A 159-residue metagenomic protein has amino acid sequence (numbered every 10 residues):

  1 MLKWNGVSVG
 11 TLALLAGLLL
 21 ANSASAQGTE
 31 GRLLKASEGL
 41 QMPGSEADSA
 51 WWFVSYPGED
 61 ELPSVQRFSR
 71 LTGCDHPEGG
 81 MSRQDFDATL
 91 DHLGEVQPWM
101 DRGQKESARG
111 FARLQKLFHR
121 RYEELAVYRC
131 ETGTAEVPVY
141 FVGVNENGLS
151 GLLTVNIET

Functional and structural regions predicted by a protein language model:
M1-T11: Bacterial N-terminal signal peptides that target proteins for export
G10-A21: Bacterial N-terminal signal peptides
S25-H119: N-terminal "domain-start" segment
R121-Y128: Short, hydrophobic/aromatic-rich segments at coil-to-beta transitions
T132-A135, E146-T159: A short, surface-exposed interaction/processing loop segment used at functional sites
Y140-E146: Short, exposed beta-strand-loop hairpins at the edges of beta-sheets in extracellular/periplasmic proteins
